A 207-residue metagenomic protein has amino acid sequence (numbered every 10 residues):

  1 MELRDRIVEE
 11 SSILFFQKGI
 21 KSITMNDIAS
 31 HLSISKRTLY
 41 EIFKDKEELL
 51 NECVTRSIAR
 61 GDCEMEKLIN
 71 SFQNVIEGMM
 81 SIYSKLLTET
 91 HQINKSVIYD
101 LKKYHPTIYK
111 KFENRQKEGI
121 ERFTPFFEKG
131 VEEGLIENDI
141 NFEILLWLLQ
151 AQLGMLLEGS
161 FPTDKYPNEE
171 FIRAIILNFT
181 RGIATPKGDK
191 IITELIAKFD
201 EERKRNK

Functional and structural regions predicted by a protein language model:
M1-K18, S22-I34, E48-N51: Basic, helix-initiating cap at the start of DNA-binding domains
D5, E9, I13, E48-N51 (+9 more regions): Generic detection of well-ordered alpha-helical segments
L32-F43: Short hydrophobic/aromatic patch on the recognition helix
E52, C63-I93, L146-L149: Hydrophobic alpha-helical connector segments
M80, T124, F142-Q150, E169 (+1 more regions): Short, well-structured alpha-helical segments
H91-I136, E143-I144: Short secondary-structure transition hinges
P125, K129, K165-K207: C-terminal peripheral helix-coil segments that are non-catalytic and often amphipathic
